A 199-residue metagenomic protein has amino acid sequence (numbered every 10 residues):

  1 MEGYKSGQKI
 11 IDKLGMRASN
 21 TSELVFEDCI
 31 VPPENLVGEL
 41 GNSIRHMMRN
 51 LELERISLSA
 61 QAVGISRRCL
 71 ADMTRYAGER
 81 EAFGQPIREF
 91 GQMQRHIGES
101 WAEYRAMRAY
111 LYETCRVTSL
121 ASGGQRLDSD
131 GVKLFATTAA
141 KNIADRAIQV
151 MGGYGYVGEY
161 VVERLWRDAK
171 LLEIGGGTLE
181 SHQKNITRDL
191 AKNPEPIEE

Functional and structural regions predicted by a protein language model:
M1-A71, R75, Q85, L179-E199: FAD-binding core of flavoproteins
M16, G123, L127-E199: Alpha-helix capping/hinge segments and adjacent helical runs
E39-L40, E89, G158: Residue-level signature of the cytosolic catalytic core of signaling kinases
G64, G98, R105, L134-K141: Generic structural signal for well-ordered, non-transmembrane alpha-helical segments in soluble/cytosolic regions
T74-R88, W101-F135, I148-Y156: C-terminal helix-coil-helix/basic helical segment that borders enzyme active sites and/or dimer interfaces and provides
